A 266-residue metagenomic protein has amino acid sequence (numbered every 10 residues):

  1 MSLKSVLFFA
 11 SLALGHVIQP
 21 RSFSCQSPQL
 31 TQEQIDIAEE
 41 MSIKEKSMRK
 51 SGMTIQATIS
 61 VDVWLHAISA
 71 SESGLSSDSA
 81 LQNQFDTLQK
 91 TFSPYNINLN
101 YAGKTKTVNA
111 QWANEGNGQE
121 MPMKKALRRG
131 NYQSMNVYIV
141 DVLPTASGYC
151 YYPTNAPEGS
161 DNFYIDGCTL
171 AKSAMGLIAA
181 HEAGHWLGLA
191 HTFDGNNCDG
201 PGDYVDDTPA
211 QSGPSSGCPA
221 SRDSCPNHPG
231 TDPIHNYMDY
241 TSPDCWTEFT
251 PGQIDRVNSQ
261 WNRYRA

Functional and structural regions predicted by a protein language model:
M1-P20: Fungal secretory targeting signals
H16-M135, I139-L143, N262-R265: Propeptide-to-catalytic entry region of secreted or membrane-anchored zinc metalloproteases
S24-P28, Y149-Y151, G167-T169, D199 (+4 more regions): Sequence contexts marking disulfide-bonded cysteines in secreted/extracellular proteins
A57-I59, N131, N162-Y164, D232-I234: A short, polar/charged loop/turn motif at coil->beta-strand junctions and beta-hairpin connectors
L65-S69, A174, T241-S242: Short, histidine-centered active-site or binding-site loop motifs used for metal coordination, general acid-base
L75-N83, A174, I178, D232 (+1 more regions): Soluble non-cytosolic domains of exported or imported proteins
N83-S216: Metzincin-family zinc-dependent endopeptidase catalytic domain
E158-S160, V205-A266: Metalloprotease/metallohydrolase-associated module, dominated by Zn2+-dependent proteases
